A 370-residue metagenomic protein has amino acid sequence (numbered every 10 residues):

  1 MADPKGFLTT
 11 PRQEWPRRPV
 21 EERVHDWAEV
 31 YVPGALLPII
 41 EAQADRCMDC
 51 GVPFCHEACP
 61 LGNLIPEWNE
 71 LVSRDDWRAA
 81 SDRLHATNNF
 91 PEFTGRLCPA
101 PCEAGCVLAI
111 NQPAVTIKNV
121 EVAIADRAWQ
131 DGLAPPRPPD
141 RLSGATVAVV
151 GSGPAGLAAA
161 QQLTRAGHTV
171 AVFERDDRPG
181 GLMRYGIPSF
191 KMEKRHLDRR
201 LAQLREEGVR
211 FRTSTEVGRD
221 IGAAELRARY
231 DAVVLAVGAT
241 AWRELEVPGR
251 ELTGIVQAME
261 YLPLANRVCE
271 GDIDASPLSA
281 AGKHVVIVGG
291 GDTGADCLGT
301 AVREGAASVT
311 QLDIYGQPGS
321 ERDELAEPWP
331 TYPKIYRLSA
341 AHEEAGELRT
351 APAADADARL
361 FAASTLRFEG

Functional and structural regions predicted by a protein language model:
M1-T146, K194, V233-P263, S276-S279 (+2 more regions): Ferredoxin-type iron-sulfur electron-transfer modules and their immediate structural context
P38, A42, D82, A202 (+2 more regions): Replace "anionic and nucleotidyl ligands
D45, V52, V149-F173, R212-G222 (+4 more regions): Rossmann-like dinucleotide/flavin-binding elements
H56-E57, N111, P188-S189, R210-A223: Conserved short loop/turn motifs at secondary-structure junctions
E67, N119, A123, Q162 (+5 more regions): Alpha-helical scaffold segments in soluble metabolic enzymes
N88, R96, G153-P154, K191-K194 (+2 more regions): Short alpha-helix boundary/capping motifs
V122, L133-Y185, F190-K191, R229-T240: Compact, aliphatic and Gly/Pro-tolerant "microcore" segments centered on a short helix or tight beta-hairpin and their
T169-V172, D176-E207, F211, L298-R367: Rossmann-like dinucleotide-binding cores of NAD(P)H-dependent redox enzymes
